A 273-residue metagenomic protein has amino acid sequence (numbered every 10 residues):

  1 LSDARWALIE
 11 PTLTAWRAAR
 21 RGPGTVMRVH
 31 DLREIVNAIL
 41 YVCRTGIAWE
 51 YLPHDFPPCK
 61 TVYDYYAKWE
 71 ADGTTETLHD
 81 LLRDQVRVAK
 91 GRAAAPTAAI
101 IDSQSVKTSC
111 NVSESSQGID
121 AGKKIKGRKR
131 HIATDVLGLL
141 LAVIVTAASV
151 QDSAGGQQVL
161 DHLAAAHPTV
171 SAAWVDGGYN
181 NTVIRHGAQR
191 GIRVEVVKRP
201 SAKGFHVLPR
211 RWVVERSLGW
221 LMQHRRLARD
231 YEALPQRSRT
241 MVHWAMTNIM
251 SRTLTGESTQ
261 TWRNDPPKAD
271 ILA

Functional and structural regions predicted by a protein language model:
L1-A273: Short alpha-helical elements
